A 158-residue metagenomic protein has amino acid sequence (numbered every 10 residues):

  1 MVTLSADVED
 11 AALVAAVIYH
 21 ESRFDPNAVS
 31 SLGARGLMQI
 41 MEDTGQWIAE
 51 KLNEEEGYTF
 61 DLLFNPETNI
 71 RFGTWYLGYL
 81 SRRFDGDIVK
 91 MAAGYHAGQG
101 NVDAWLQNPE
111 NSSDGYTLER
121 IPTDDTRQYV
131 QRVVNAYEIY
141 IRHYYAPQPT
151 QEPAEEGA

Functional and structural regions predicted by a protein language model:
M1-A158: Catalytic glycan-binding domains that act on GlcNAc-containing polysaccharides
